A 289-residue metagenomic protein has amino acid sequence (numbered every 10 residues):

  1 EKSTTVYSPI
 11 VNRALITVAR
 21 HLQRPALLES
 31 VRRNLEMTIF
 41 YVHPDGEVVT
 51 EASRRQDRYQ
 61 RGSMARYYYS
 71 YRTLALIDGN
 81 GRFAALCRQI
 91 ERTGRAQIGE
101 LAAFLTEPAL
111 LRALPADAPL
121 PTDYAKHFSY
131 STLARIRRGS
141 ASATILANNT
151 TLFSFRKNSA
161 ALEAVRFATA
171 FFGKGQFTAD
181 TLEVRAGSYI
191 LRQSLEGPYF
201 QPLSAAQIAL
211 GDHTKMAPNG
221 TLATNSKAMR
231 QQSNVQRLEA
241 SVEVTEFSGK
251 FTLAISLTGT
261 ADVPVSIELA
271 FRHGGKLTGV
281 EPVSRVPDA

Functional and structural regions predicted by a protein language model:
E1-L28: Aromatic-lined, polymer-binding surfaces characteristic of secreted/periplasmic polysaccharide-degrading enzymes
P25-A289: Extended polysaccharide-engagement surfaces of secreted carbohydrate-active enzymes
